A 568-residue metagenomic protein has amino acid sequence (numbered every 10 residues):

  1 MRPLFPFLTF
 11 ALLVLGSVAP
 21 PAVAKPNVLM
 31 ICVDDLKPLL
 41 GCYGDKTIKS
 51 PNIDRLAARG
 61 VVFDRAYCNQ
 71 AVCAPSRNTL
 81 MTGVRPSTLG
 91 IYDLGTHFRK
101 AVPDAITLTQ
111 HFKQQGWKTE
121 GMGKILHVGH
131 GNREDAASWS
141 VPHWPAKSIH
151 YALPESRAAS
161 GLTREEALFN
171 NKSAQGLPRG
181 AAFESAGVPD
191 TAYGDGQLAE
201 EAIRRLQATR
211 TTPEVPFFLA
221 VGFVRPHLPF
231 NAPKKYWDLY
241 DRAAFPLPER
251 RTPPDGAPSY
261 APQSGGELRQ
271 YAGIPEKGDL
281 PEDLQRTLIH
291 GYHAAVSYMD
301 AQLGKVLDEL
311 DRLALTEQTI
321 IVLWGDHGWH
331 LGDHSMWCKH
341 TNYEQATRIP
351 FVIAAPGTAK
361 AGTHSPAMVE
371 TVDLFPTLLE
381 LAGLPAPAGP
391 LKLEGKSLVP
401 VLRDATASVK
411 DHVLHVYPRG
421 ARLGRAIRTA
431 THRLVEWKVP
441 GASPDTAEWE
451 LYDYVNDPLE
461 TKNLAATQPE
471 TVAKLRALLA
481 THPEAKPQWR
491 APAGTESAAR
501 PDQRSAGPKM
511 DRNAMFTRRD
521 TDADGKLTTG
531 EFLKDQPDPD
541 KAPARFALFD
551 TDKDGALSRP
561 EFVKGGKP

Functional and structural regions predicted by a protein language model:
M1-L4: Positively charged n-region of N-terminal signal peptides that target proteins for export
P6-S17: Bacterial N-terminal signal peptides
L8, A22-W449, P458-L478, W489-A491 (+1 more regions): Formylglycine-dependent sulfatase
P26, K37, N456, T521-T529 (+1 more regions): Glycine-aliphatic tripeptides that mark coil-to-beta-strand junctions in extracellular and membrane proteins
T495-F516, R545, K564-P568: Disordered, low-complexity segments in secreted/periplasmic proteins that are enriched in proline
D511-A523, A542-K553: Primarily EF-hand calcium-binding motifs
K526-D540, R559-P568: Amphipathic regulatory helices of Ca2+-sensor modules
